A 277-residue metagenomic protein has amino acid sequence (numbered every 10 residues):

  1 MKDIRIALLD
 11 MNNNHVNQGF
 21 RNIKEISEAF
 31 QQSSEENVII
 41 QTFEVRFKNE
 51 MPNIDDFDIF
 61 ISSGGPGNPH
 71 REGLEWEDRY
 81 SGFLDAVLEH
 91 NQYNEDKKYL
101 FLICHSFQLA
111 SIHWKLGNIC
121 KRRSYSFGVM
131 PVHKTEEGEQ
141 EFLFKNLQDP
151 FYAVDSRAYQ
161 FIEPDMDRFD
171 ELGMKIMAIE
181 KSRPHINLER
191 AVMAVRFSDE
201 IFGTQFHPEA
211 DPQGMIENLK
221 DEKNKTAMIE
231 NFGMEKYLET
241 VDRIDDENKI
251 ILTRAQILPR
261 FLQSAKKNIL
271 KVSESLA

Functional and structural regions predicted by a protein language model:
M1-N91, I216, E222, A227-A277: N-terminal beta1-alpha1 cap of cysteine-dependent amidohydrolase-like domains
I4, E36-V38, K98, F151 (+2 more regions): A structural micro-motif
A7-M11, I103, S156: Short hydrophobic segments within beta-strands
H15-V16, N68-R71, Q108-I112, I162-P164 (+1 more regions): Short catalytic/ligand-binding loop motif for oxyanion handling, primarily in non-cytosolic enzymes, centered on
E35-E36, E95, H185-N187: Short helix-coil transition/hinge motifs at the ends and kinks of transmembrane helices, capturing the brief
I59-S63, F101, G203: Structural motif
G67-G138: Cysteine-nucleophile active-site neighborhood
K115-Q213: Pocket-forming structural segment of enzyme catalytic cores
